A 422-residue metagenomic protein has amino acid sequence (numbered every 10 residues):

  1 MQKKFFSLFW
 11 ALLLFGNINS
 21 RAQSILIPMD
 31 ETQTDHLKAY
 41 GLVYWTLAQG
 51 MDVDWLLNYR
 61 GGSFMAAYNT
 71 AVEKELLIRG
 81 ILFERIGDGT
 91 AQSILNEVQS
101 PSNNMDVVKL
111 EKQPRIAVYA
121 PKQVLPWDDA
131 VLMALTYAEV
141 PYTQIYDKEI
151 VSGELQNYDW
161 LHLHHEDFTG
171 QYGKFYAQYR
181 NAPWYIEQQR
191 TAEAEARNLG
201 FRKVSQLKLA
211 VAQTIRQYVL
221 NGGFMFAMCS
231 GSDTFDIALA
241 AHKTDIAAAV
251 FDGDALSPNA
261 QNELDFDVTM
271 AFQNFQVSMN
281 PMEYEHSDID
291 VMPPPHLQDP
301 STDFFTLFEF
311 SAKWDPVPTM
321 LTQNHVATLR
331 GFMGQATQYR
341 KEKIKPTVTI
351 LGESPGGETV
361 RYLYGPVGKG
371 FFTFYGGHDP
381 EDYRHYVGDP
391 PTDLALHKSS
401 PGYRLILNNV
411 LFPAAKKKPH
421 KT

Functional and structural regions predicted by a protein language model:
M1-K4: Positively charged n-region of N-terminal signal peptides that target proteins for export
S7-N17: Bacterial N-terminal signal peptides
A22-D129, A138: Hydrophobic targeting/anchoring helices
Q23-M65, D245, K343-T422: Extracellular ligand-binding/catalytic regions of CAZymes and related secreted enzymes and adhesion modules
S24-I25, D30-T34, F64-K74, V124-S232 (+2 more regions): Helical hinge/lid and interdomain linker segments adjacent to catalytic or ligand-binding clefts that mediate domain
Q99-N104, K148-I150, G357-R361: Alpha-helical scaffolding within the catalytic cores of extracellular/periplasmic polymer-degrading hydrolases
D129, T136, D233, E263-H385: Catalytic beta-strand/loop cores that center a nucleophilic Ser/Cys/Thr and support acyl-enzyme chemistry
G200-F201, A240, A249-F251, S257-N262: Catalytic cores of eukaryotic secretory-pathway lumenal/extracellular enzymes that build and remodel glycoconjugates
